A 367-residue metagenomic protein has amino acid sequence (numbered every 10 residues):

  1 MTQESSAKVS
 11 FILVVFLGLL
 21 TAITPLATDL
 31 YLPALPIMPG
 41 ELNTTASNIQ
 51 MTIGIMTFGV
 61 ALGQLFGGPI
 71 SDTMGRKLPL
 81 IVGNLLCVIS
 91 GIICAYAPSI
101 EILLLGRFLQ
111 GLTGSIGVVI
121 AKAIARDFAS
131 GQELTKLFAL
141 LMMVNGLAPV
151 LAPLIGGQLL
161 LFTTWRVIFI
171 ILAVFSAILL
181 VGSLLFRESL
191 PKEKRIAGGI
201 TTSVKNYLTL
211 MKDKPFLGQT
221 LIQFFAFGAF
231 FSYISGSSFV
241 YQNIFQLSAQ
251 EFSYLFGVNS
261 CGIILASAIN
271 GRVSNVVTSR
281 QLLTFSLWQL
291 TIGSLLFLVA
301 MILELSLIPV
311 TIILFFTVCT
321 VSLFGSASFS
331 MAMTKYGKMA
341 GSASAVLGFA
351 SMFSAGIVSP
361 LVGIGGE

Functional and structural regions predicted by a protein language model:
T2-S6, E188-T220: Juxtamembrane intracellular "pre-TM" segments in multi-pass secondary transporters
E41-N43, G75, Y96-I102, T113 (+1 more regions): Helix-breaking motifs and short loop linkers at transmembrane-helix boundaries and internal kinks in secondary membrane
L62-E101: Conserved MFS/SLC helix-loop-helix module at the cytosolic interface between two early adjacent transmembrane helices
L78-I93, A173, L282-L296: Structural signature of the two symmetry-related core transmembrane helices
L86, S90-I93, E101-L109, I308-L314: Paired small-residue
P98, I102, G131, A139-L184 (+1 more regions): Helix-loop-helix hairpin linking two adjacent transmembrane segments in secondary transporters
G106-L147: Cytoplasmic helix-loop-helix junction between adjacent transmembrane helices in 12-TM secondary transporters
M331-E367: A late C-terminal transmembrane helix in Major Facilitator Superfamily
